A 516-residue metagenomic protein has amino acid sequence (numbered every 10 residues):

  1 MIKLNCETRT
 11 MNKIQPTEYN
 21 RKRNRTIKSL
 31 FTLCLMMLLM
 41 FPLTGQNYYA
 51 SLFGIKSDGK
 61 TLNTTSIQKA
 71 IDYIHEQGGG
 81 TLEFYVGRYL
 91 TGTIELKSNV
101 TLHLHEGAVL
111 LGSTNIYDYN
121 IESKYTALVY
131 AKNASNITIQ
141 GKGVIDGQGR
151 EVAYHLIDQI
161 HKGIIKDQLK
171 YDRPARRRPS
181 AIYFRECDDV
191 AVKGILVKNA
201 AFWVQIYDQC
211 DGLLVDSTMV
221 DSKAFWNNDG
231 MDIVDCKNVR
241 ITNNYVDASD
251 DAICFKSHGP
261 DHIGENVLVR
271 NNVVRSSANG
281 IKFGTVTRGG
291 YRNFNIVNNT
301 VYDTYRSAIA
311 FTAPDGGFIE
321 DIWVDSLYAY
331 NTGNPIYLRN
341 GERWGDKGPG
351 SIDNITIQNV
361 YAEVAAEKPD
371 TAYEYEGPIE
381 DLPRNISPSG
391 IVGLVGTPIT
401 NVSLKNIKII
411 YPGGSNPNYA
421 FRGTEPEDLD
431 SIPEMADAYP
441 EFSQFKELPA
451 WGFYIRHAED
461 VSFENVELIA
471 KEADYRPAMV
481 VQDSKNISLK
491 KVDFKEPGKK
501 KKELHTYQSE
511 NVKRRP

Functional and structural regions predicted by a protein language model:
M1-Y48: Bacterial Sec-dependent N-terminal signal peptides
M37, G45-P516: Extracellular/periplasmic carbohydrate-active domains that bind, remodel, or depolymerize complex polysaccharides
